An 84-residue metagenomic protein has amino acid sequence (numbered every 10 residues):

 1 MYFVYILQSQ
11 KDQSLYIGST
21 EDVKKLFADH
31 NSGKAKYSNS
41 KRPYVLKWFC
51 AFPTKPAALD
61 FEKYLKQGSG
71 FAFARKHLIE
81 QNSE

Functional and structural regions predicted by a protein language model:
M1-V45, F49-Q67, F71, L78-E84: GIY-YIG nuclease catalytic motif and its immediate N-terminal context
